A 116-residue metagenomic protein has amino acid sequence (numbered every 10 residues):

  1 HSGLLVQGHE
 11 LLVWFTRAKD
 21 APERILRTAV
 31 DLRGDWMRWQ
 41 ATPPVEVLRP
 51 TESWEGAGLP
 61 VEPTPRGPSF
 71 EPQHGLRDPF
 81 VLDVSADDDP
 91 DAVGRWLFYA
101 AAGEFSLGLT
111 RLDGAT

Functional and structural regions predicted by a protein language model:
H1-T116: Carbohydrate-active catalytic/glycan-binding domains of CAZyme proteins, especially the secreted or lumenal ectodomains
